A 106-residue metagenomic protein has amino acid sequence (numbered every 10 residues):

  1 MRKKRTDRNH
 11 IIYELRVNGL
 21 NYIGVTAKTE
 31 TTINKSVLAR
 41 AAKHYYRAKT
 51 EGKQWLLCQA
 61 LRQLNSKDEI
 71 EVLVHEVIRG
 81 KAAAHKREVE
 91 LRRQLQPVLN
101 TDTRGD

Functional and structural regions predicted by a protein language model:
M1-I33, K86: GIY-YIG nuclease catalytic motif and its immediate N-terminal context
M1-R8, A41, N65-D106: Boundary/linker segments flanking structured domains
N18, Q59-Q63, E90: Polar/charged alpha-helical tracts
G19, K43-Y46, T50-G52, E90 (+1 more regions): Sequence-pattern detector for short linear motifs and compositional/periodic biases rather than a specific fold
A27-R79: Conserved short loop/helix modules at catalytic or binding sites in compact beta-alpha or helix-hairpin-helix contexts
